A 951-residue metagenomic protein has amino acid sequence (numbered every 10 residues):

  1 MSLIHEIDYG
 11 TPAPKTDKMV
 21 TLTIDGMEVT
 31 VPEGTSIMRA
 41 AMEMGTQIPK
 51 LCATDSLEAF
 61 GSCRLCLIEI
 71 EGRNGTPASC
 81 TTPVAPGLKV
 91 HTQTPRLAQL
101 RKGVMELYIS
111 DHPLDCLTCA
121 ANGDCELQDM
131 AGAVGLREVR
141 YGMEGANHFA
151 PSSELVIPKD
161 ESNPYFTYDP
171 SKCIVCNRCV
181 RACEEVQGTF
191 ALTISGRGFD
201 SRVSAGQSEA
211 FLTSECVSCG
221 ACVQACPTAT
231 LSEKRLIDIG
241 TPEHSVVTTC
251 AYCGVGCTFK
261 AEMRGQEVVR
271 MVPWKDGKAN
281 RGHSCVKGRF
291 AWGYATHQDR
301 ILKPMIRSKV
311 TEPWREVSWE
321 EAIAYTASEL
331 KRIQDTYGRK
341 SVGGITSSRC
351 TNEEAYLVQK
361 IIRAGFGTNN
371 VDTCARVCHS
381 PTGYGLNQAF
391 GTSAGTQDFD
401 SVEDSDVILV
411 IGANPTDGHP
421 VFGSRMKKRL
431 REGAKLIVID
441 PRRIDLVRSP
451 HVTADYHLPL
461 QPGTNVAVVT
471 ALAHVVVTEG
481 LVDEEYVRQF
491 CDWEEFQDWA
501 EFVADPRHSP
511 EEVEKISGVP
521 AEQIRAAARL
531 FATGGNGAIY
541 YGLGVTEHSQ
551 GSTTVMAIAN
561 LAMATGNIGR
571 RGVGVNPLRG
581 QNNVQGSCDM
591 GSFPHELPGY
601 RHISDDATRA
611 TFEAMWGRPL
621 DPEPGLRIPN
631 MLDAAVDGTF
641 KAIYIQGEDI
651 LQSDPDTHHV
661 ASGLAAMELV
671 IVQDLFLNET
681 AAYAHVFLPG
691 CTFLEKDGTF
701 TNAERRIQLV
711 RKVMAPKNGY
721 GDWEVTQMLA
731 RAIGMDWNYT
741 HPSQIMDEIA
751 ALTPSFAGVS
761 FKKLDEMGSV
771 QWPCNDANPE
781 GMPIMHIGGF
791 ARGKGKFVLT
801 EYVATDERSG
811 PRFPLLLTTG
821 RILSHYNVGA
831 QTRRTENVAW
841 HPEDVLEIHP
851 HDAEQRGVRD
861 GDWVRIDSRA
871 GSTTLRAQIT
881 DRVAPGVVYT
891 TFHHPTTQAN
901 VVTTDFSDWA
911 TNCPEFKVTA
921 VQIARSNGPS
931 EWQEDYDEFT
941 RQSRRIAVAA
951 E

Functional and structural regions predicted by a protein language model:
M1-T21: Terminal leader/tail segments of proteins
S2-Y9, R64-S218, V223-T249, R264-E267 (+1 more regions): Fe-S ferredoxin-like electron-transfer domains and their immediately adjacent linker/connector regions across
L22-T23, P86-T92, S208, T453-L460 (+4 more regions): Short beta-alpha connecting loops at secondary-structure transitions that line or flank enzyme active sites
V29-P86: N-terminal cofactor/phosphate-binding cores enriched in small/glycine residues, especially glycine-rich loops such as
P113, C176, R181, I237-K696 (+5 more regions): Catalytic alpha/large subunits of respiratory electron-transfer oxidoreductases, centered on bis-MGD molybdoenzymes
F399, E695-A715, G721, V725-A732: Glycine/threonine-rich phosphate-binding loop and adjacent beta-strand/alpha-helix elements that clamp
Q585-C588, F593, P742-E836: Long, low-complexity segments enriched in small/aliphatic residues
P716-V770, D776, T835-E847, H851-E951: Long, contiguous, secondary-structure-rich segments that constitute the structural scaffold of globular domains
